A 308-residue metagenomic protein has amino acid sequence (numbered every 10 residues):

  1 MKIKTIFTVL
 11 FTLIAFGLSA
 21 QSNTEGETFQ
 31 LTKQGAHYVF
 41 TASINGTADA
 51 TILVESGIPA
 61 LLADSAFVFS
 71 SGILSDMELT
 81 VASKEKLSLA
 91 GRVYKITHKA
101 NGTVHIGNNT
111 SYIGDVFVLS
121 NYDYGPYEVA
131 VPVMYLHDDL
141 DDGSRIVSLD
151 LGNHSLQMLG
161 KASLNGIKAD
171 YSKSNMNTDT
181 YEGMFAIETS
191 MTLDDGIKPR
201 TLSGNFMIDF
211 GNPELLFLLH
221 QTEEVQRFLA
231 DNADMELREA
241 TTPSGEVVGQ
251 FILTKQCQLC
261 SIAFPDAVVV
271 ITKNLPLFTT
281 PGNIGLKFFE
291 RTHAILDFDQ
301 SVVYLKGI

Functional and structural regions predicted by a protein language model:
M1-E25: Bacterial Sec-dependent N-terminal signal peptides
A20-I308: Pepsin/retropepsin-fold aspartyl endopeptidases
